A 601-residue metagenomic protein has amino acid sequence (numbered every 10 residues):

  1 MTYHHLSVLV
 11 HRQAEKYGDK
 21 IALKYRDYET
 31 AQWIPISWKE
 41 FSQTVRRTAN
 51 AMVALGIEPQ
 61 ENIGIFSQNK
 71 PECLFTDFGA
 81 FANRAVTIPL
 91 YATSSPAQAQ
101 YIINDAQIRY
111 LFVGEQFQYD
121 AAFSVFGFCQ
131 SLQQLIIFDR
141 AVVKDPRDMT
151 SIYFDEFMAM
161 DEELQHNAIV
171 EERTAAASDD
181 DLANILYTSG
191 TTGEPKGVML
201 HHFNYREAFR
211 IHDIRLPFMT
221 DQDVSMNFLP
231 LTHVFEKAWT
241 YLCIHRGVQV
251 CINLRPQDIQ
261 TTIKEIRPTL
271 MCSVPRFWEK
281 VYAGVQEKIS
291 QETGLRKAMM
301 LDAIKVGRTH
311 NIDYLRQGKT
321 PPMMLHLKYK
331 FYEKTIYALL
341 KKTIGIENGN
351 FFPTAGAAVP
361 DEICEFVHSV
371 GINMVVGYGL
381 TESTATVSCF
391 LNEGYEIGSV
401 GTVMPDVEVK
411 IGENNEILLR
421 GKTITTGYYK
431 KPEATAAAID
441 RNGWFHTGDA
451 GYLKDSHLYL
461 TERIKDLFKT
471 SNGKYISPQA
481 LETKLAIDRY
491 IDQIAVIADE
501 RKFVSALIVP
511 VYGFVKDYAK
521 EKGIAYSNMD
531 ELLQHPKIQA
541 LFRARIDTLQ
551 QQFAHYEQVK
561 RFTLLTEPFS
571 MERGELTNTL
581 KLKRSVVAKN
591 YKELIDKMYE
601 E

Functional and structural regions predicted by a protein language model:
L9-V10, A82-M160, L541, D547: Structural core segment of the AMP-binding/adenylate-forming
G18-I21, I137, E162-Y187, E194 (+1 more regions): Conserved pre-ATP/AMP-binding loop-to-beta segment of ANL
L23-P71, F75-F78, S95-Q100, Y153-A159 (+1 more regions): Conserved AMP-binding/adenylate-forming core of the ANL superfamily
D27-T30, F117-S178, V285-L339: ANL superfamily adenylate-forming
P35-K39, A183-F209: Conserved AMP-binding A3 loop
S42-R47, D179, V198-F218, A338: Conserved structural elements of the adenylate-forming
R206-V224, L231-Y337, N348: Conserved AMP-binding/adenylation subdomain of ANL enzymes
V403-T470, A498: Conserved ATP-binding/catalytic segment of the ANL
